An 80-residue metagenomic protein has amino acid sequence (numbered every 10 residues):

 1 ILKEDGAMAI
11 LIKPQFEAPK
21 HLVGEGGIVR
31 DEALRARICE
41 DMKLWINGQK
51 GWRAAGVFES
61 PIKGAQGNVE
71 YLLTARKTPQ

Functional and structural regions predicted by a protein language model:
L2-E4: Helix-to-beta-strand junctions that scaffold the AdoMet/dcAdoMet cofactor pocket in Class I SAM-dependent enzymes
I12-D31: Short, glycine-/aromatic-enriched active-site segment of Class I SAM-dependent methyltransferases
Q15, F58, R76: Anionic group-transfer/hydrolysis microenvironments
R35-K50: Short alpha-helix
G51-P61: Conserved S-adenosyl-L-methionine
I62-Q80: Core SAM-dependent methyltransferase catalytic element
